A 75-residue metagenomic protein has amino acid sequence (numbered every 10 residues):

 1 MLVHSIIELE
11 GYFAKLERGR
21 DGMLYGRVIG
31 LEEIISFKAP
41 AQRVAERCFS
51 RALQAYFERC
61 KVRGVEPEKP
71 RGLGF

Functional and structural regions predicted by a protein language model:
M1-F13, D21, S36, R43 (+1 more regions): Short, charged, surface-exposed hinge/linker loops at domain edges that act as mobile lids or interdomain connectors
L16-E32: Short aromatic-glycine-(Arg/Gly/Cys) micro-motifs in beta-strand/loop hairpins
